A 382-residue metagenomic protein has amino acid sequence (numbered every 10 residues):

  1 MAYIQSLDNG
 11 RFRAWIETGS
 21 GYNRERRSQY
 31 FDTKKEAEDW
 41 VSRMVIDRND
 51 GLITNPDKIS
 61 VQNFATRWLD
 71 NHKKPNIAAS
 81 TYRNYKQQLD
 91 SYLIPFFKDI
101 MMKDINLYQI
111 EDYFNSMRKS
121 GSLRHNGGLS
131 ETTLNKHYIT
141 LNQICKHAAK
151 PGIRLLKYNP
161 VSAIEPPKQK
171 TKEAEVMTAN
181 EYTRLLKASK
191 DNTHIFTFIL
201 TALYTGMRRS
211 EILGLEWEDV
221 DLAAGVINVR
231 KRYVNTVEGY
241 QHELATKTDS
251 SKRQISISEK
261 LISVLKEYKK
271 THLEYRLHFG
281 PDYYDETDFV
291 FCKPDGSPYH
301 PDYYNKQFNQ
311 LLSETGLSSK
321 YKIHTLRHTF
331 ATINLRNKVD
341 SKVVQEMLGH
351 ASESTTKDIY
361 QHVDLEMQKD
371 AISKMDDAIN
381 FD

Functional and structural regions predicted by a protein language model:
Y3-I4, Q88, Y92, I100-Y108 (+3 more regions): N-terminal DNA-binding recognition helix of tyrosine site-specific recombinases/integrases
L7-E111, K270-E286: N-terminal DNA-binding module of tyrosine recombinases/phage integrases
G127-E131, N135-H137, K150, R154-E216 (+4 more regions): Basic, Lys/Arg- and aromatic-enriched nucleic-acid-binding interface segment
K150, L200, Y204, S210-E211 (+3 more regions): C-terminal catalytic core of tyrosine-transesterase DNA break-rejoin enzymes
K168, K172, V176, R232-N235 (+1 more regions): Catalytic-site neighborhood detector that most strongly recognizes the C-terminal catalytic loop/helix of tyrosine
N180, R184, A188-K190, E238-L244 (+2 more regions): DNA/chromatin major-groove-contacting recognition/catalytic segments
D219-V226, H300, S318-S319, V339-I359: Short, polar N-cap/turn motifs at the start of nucleic acid-interacting alpha helices
A224, V237, Q241-K252, S256-L261 (+4 more regions): C-terminal secondary-structure termini that scaffold catalytic or DNA-interacting sites
